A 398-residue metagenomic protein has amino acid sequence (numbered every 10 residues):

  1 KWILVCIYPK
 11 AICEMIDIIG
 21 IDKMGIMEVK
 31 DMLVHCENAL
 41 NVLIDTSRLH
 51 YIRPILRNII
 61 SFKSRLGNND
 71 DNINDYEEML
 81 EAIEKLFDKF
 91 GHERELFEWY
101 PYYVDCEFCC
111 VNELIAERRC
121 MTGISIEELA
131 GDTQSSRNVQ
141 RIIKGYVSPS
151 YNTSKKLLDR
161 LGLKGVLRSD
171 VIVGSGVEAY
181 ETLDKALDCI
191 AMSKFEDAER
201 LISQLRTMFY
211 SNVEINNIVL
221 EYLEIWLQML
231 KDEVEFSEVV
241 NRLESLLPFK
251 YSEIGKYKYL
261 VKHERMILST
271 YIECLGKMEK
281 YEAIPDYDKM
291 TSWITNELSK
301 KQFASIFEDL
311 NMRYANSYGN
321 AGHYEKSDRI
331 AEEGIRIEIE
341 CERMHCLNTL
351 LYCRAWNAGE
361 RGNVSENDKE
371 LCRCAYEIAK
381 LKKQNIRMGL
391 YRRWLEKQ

Functional and structural regions predicted by a protein language model:
K1, K30-I44, L80-D88, E199-Y210 (+4 more regions): Amphipathic alpha-helical segments of tetratricopeptide repeats
W2-I19, R53-S64, G176-K185, E214-L230 (+4 more regions): Amphipathic alpha-helical repeat scaffolds of TPR domains
I19-K23, L66, T122, M192 (+7 more regions): Structural motif corresponding to the intra-repeat A-B loop/turn of tetratricopeptide repeats
D22, I26-V29, N69, I73 (+6 more regions): TPR-repeat structural position
I44-S47, N68-D71, Y103, V173-G174 (+7 more regions): Structural signature of alpha-solenoid helical repeat scaffolds
H92-T122: A short, Lys/Arg-rich alpha-helix, primarily the initiator
M121-R141: Short alpha-helical DNA-recognition segment
S150-S169: DNA major-groove recognition helix of helix-turn-helix/homeodomain DNA-binding modules
